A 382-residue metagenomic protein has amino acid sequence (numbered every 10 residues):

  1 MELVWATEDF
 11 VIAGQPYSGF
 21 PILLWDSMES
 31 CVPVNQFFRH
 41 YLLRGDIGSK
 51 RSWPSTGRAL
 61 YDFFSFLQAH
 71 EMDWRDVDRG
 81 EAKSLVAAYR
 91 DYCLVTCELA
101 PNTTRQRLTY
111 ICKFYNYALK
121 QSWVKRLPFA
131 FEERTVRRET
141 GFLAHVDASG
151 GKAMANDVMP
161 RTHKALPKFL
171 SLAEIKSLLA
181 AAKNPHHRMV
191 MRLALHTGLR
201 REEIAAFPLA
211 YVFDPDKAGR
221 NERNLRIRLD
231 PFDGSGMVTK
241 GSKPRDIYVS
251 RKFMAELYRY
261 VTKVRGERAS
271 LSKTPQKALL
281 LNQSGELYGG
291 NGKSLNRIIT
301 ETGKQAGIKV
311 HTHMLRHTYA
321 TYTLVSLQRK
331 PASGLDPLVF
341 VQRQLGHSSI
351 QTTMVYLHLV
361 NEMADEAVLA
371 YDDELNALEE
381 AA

Functional and structural regions predicted by a protein language model:
M1, P244, Y371-A382: C-terminal secondary-structure termini that scaffold catalytic or DNA-interacting sites
N35-W53, R58-H145, S177: N-terminal core-binding DNA-recognition domain of tyrosine recombinases/integrases
V124-L172, G285: Flexible interdomain linker/hinge and immediately adjacent N-terminus of the catalytic tyrosine-recombinase domain
L172-R201: Basic, Lys/Arg- and aromatic-enriched nucleic-acid-binding interface segment
A206-A255: Conserved tyrosine-mediated DNA breakage-rejoining catalytic core shared by Y-recombinases
M237-Y258, Q276-I298, H311: C-terminal catalytic core of Y-nucleophile DNA break-rejoin enzymes
N296-R343: Short, basic (Lys/Arg/His-rich) helix/loop patches that form interaction surfaces in the mid-to-C-terminal regions
L345-D373: Catalytic-site neighborhood detector that most strongly recognizes the C-terminal catalytic loop/helix of tyrosine
